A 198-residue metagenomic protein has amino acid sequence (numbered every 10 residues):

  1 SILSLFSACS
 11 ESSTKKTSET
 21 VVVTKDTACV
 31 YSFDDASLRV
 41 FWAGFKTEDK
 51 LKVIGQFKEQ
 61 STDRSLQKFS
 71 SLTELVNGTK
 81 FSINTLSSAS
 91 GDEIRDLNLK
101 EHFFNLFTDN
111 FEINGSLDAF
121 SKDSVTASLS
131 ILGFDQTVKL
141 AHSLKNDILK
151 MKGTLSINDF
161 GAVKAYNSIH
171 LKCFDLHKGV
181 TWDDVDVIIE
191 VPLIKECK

Functional and structural regions predicted by a protein language model:
L5-A8: C-terminal motif of bacterial Sec signal peptides marking the signal peptidase cleavage site
S10-K198: Low-complexity, acidic/polar, glycine-enriched regions of mature
